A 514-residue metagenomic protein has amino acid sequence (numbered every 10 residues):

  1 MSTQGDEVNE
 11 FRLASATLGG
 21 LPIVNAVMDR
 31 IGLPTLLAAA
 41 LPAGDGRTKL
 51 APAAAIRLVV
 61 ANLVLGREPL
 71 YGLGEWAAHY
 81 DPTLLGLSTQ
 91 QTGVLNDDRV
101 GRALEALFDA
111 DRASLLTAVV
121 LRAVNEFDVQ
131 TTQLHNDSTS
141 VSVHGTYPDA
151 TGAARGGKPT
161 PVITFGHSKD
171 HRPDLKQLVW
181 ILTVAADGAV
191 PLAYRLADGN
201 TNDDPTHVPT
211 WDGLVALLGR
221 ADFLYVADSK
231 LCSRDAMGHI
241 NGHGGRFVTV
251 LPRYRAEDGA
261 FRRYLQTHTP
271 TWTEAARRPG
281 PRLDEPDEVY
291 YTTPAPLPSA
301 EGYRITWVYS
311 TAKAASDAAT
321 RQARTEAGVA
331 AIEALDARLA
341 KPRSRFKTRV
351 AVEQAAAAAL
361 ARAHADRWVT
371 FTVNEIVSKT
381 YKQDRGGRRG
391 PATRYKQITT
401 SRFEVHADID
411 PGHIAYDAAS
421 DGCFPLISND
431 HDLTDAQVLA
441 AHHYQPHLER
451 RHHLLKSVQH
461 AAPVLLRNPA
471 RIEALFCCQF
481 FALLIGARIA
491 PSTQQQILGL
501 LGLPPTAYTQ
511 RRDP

Functional and structural regions predicted by a protein language model:
M1-P514: Anion-binding and metal-coordination hotspots
